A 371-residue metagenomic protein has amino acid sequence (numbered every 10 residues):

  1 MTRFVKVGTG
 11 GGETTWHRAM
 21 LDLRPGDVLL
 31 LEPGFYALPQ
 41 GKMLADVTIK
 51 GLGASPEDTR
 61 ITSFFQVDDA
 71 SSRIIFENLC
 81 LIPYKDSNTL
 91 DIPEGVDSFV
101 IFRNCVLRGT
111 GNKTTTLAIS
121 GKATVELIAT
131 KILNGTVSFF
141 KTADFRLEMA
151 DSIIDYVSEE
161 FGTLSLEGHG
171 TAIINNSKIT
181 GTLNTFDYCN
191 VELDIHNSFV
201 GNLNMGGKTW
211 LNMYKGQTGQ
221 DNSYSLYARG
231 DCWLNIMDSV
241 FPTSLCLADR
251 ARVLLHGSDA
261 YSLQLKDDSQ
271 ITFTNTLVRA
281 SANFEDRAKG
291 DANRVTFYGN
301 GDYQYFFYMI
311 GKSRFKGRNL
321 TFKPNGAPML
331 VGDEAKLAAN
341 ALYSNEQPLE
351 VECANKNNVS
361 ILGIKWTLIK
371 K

Functional and structural regions predicted by a protein language model:
M1, E13, T321-F322, A339-K371: Extracellular/surface-exposed low-complexity segments
M1-E32, A37: Acidic Gly/Asp/Thr-rich repetitive segments characteristic of extracellular carbohydrate-active and adhesion proteins
V7-E13, D46-D91, G109-T110: Right-handed parallel beta-helix/beta-spiral solenoid domain characteristic of secreted/periplasmic
W16-L23, Y36-L44, R60-D69, D86-G95 (+13 more regions): Short, T/G/N/S-enriched strand-turn elements that build extracellular solenoid repeat scaffolds
Y36, A54, I61, F76-I82 (+17 more regions): Beta-rich extracellular carbohydrate-active architectures
T48-G51, I74-N78, D97-N104, V125-A129 (+12 more regions): All-beta strand scaffolds that present successive hydrophobic residues in beta-strands
R250, D268-S269, L277-R279, E285-R287 (+3 more regions): Long, polar low-complexity repeats
